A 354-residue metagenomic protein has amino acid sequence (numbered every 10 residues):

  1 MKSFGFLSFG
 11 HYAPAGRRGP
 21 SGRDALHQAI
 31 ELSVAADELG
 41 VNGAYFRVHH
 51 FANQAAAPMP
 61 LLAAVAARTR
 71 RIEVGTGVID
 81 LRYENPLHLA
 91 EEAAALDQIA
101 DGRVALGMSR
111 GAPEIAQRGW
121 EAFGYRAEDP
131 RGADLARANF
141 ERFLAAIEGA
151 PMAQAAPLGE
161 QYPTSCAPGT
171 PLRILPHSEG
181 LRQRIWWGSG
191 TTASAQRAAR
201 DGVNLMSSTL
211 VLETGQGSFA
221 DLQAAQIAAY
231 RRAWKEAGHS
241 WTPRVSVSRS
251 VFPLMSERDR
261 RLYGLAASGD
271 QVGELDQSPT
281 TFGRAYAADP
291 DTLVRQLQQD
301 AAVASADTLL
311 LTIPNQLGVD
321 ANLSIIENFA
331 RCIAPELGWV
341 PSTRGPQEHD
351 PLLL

Functional and structural regions predicted by a protein language model:
M1-I72, E348-L353: N-terminal beta1-alpha1-beta2 module of alpha/beta enzyme domains
K2-G22, Y83-Q154, E213: Flexible, glycine-rich active-site loops centered on histidine and acidic residues that chelate a metal or position
F4, G40, V48, V65 (+5 more regions): Conserved, mostly hydrophobic/aromatic
F4-S8, A44-F46, V74-G77, V104-M108 (+4 more regions): Hydrophobic faces of well-ordered beta-strands that scaffold small-molecule active sites in alpha/beta enzyme cores
Y12-H27, I79-P86, E179-S189, T280-D291: Active-site mouth loops of central-metabolism enzymes
G43-V65, D80, T209-A220, L310-L323: Glycine-rich, proline-tolerant flexible connector loops at the mouths of alpha/beta enzymes
A55-I79, E327-P341: Alpha-helix-loop-beta-strand connector modules within alpha/beta enzyme cores
D129-I174, S207-S208, G215-D307, V340-L353: An alpha-helical appendage that flanks or caps ligand/catalytic pockets
